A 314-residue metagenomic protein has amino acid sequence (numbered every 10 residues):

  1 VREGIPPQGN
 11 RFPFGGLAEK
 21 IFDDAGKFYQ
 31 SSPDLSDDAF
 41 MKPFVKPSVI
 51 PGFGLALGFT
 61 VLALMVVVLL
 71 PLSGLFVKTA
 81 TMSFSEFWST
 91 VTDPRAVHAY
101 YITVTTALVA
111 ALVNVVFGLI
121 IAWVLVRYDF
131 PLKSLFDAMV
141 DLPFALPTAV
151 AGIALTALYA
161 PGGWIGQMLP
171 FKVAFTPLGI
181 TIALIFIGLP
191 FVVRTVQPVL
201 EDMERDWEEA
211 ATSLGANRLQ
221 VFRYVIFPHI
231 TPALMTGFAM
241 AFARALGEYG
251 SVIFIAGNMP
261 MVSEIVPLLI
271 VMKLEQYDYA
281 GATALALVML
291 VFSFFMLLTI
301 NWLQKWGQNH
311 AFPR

Functional and structural regions predicted by a protein language model:
R2-R11, G15-G16: Extreme N-terminal basic, low-complexity initiation segments that serve as generic localization/processing leaders
F14-L17, F28-T60, T299-R314: Transmembrane alpha-helical segments of polytopic membrane transport and secretion proteins
S48-S83, T92-E201, V225-G250, F254 (+2 more regions): Membrane-water interface segments at the C-terminal ends of transmembrane alpha-helices in multi-pass inner-membrane
S85-W88, T92, P260-L274: Short hydrophobic, aromatic-rich alpha-helical segments embedded in or entering the lipid bilayer of multi-pass
P131, A216-R218: Short coil/turn motifs that cap or connect alpha-helices
M203-W207: Short glycine/proline-centered loop/turn elements that form peptide/ligand docking sites
A211: The alpha-helix within a helix-turn-helix
L214-G215, P228: Glycine/proline-centered hinge or cleavage motifs at structural transition points of membrane proteins
